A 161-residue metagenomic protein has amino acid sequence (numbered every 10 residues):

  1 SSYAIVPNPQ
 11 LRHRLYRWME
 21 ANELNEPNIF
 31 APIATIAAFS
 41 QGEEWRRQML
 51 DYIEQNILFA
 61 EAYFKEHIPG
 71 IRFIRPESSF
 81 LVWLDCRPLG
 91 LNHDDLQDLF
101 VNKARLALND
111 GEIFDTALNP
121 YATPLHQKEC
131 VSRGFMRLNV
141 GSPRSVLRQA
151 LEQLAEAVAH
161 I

Functional and structural regions predicted by a protein language model:
S1-E54, E156-A157: Conserved core segment of the aminotransferase class I/II
I5, W83-D85, N139-G141: Short hydrophobic/aromatic beta-strand micro-patches that form the beta-sheet surface supporting nucleotide- or nucleic
I29, I36, Y52-E61, F73-C86 (+2 more regions): Conserved glycine-rich beta-strand-loop-beta hairpin in the small C-terminal domain of fold type I
E61, G70-F73, A107-E112: A short linear hydrophobic-aromatic micro-motif
F64: Short, well-structured segments within or immediately adjacent to enzyme catalytic domains that line ligand-binding
G90-L96, S145-Q149: Short, conserved charged micro-motifs
N102-A107, F114-I161: PLP-dependent enzyme catalytic core of the Aspartate aminotransferase-like
